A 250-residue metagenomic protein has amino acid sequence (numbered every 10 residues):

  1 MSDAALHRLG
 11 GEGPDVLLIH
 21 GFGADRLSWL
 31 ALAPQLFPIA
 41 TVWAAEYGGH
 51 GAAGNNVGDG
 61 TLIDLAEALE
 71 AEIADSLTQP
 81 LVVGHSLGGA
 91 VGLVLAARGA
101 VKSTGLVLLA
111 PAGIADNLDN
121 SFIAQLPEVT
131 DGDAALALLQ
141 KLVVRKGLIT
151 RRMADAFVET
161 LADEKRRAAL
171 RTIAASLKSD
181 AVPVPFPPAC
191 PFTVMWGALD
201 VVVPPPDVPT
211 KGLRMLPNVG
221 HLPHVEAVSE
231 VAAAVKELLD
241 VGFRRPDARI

Functional and structural regions predicted by a protein language model:
S2-G10, L30-P34, W43-V83, L87 (+2 more regions): Active-site loop/oxyanion-hole signature of alpha/beta-hydrolase fold enzymes
H20-F22, G84-G89: Conserved alpha/beta-hydrolase "nucleophile elbow" surrounding the catalytic nucleophile
G21-A31: Serine-hydrolase catalytic-loop signature spanning alpha/beta hydrolases and amidase-signature enzymes
G23, Y47-G51, G113, G220-P223: Alpha/beta-hydrolase active-site loop signature
L93-R98, S103-A134: Flexible "cap/lid" loop of the alpha/beta hydrolase fold
G132-P187: Conserved alpha/beta-hydrolase catalytic His-Asp/Glu region
A168-P209, M215: Conserved serine/cysteine hydrolase catalytic core
R214-I250: Catalytic active-site module of serine/aspartate enzymes centered on a nucleophile-bearing elbow/loop
